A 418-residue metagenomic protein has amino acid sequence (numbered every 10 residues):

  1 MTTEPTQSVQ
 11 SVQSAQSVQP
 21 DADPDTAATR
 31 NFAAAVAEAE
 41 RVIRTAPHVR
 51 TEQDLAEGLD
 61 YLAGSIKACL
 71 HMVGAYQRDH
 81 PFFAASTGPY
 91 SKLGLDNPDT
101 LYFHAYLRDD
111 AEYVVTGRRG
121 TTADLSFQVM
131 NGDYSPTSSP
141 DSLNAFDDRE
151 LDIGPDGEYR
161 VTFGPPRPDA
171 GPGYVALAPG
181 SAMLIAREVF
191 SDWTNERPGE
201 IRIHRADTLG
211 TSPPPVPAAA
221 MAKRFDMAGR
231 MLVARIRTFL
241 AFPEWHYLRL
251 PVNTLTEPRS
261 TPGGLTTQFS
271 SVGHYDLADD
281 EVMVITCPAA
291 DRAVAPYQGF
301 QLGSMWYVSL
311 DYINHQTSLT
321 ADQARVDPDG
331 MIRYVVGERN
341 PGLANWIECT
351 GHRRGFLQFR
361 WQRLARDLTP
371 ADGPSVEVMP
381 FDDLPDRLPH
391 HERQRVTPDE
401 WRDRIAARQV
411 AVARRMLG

Functional and structural regions predicted by a protein language model:
M1-V9, A15-G418: A compositional/structural signature for long, glycine/proline-rich flexible linkers and loops on extracytoplasmic
